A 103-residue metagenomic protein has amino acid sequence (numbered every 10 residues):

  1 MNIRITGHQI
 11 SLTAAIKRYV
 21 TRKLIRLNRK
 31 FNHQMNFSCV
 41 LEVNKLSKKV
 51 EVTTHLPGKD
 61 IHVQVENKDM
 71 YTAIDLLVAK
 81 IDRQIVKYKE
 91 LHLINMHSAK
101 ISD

Functional and structural regions predicted by a protein language model:
M1-D103: N-terminal, polar/charged subdomain of small-to-medium soluble alpha/beta proteins
